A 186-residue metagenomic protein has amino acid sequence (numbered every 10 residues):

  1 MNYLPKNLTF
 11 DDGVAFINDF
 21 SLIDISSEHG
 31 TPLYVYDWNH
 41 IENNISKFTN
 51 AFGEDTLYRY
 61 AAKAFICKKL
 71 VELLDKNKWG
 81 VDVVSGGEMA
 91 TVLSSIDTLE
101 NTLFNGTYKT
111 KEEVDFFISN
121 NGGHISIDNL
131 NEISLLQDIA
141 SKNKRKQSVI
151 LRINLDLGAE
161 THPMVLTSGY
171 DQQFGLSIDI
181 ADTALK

Functional and structural regions predicted by a protein language model:
M1-S141, R145-Q147: A charged N-terminal "starter" segment
S119, N129-K186: Conserved anion-binding
